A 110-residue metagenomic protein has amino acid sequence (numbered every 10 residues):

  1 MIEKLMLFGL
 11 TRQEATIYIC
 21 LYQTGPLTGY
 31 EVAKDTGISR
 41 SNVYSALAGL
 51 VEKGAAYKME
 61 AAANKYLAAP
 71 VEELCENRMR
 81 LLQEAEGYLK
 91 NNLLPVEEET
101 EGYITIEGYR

Functional and structural regions predicted by a protein language model:
E3-E14, T28, Y57-L81: Short, cationic-aromatic polyanion-contact patches
A15-P26: Short amphipathic alpha-helical interface segments
E31-T36: A short acidic, leucine-rich amphipathic alpha-helix
N42: Residues in the helix-turn-helix
S45-K53: Alpha-helical DNA-recognition elements
K53-A62, N91-E99: Short, flexible active-site-proximal loops enriched in glycine and acidic residues
E73-R110: Amphipathic alpha-helical dimerization/coiled-coil segments that flank or bridge DNA-binding/regulatory modules
